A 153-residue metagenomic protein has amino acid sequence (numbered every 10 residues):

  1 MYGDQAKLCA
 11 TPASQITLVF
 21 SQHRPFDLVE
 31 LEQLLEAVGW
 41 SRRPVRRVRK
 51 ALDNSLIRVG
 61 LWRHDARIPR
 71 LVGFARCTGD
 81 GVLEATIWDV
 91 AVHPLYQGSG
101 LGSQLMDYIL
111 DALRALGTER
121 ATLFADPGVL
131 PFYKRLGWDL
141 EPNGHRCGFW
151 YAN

Functional and structural regions predicted by a protein language model:
Y2-R46, H64, G144: Short amphipathic alpha-helix that is part of the acyltransferase structural core
G3, F124, K134, D139-N153: Conserved catalytic-core motifs of GNAT/GCN5-like acyltransferases
R46-R67, L71-A91: A conserved beta-strand-loop-helix scaffold within acyl/acetyltransferase catalytic domains
H93, D126: Residue-level recognition of the GNAT/N-acetyltransferase active site
Y96, G100-Y108: Conserved acetyl-CoA pyrophosphate-binding loop and the N-cap/start of the following alpha-helix in GNAT-like
M106, D111-A125: Conserved GNAT acetyl-CoA-binding A-motif
